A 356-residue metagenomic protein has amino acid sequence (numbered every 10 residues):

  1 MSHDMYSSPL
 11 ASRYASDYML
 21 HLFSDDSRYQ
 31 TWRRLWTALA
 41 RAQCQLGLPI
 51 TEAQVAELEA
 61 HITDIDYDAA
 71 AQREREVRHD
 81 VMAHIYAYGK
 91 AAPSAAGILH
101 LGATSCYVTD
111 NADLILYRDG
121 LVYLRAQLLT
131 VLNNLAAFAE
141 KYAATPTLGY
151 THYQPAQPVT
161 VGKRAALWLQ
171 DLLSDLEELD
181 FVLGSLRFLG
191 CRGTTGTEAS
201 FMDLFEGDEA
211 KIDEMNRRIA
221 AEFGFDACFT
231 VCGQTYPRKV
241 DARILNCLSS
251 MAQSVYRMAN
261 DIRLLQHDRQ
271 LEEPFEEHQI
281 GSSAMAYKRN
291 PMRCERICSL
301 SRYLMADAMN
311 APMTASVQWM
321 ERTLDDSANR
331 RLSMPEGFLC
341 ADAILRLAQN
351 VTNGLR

Functional and structural regions predicted by a protein language model:
S2-A199, A210-R218, G281-S282, M292-R296: A helix-coil-helix interface module used to build multimeric assemblies and to scaffold catalytic/cofactor sites
T37-A40, A259, L345: Short, amphipathic alpha-helical segments that act as regulatory/interfacial helices in nucleotide-processing proteins
R78-V81, D268, M320-T323: Short alpha-helical linear motifs
G97-G102, L128, L135, Q270-E277 (+2 more regions): Generic preference for hydrophobic/aromatic residues in regular secondary structure cores
D113-R125, E140, Q154-V317, D325-A343: Charged, flexible cofactor/metal-binding loops and thiol motifs
A139-Y142, P146-G149, A311, A315-R322 (+1 more regions): Secondary-structure edge/capping motif, primarily at the C-terminal ends of alpha-helices and the immediately following
A343, L347-R356: Generic long, charged, amphipathic alpha-helical segments
